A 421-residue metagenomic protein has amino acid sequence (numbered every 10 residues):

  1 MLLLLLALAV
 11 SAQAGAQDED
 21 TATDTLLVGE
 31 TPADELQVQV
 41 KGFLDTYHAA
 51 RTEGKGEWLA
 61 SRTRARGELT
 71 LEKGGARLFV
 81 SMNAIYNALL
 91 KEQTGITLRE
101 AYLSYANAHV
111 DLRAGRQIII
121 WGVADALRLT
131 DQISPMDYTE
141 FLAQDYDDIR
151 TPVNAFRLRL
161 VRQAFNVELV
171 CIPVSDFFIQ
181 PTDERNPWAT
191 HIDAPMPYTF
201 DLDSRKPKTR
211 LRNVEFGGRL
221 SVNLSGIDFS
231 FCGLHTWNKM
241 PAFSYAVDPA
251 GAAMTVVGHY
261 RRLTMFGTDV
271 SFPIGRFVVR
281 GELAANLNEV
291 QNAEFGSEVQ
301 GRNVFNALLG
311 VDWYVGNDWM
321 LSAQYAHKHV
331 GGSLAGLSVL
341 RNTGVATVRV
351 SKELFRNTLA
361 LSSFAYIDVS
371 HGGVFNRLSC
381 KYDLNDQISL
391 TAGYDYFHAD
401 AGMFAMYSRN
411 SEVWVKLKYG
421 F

Functional and structural regions predicted by a protein language model:
L27-E53, A76-V80, L361: Transmembrane beta-strand segments of Gram-negative outer membrane beta-barrel proteins
G42-H48, V80-A84, A114-R116, L169-P173 (+6 more regions): Transmembrane beta-barrel strands of outer-membrane/channel proteins
K55-S61, K91-L98, Y146-D148, K208-R212 (+5 more regions): Replace "Gram-negative outer membrane beta-barrel proteins" with "bacterial and organellar outer membrane beta-barrel
S61-G67, L98-A101, V110, P152-F156 (+6 more regions): Hydrophobic, lipid-facing positions within transmembrane beta-strands of outer-membrane proteins
T70-P187, S225, A399: Outer membrane beta-barrel
G75-V80, H109-L112, A164-V167, G226-F229 (+4 more regions): Repeated loop/turn-to-beta-strand initiation elements of outer-membrane beta-barrel proteins
S271-Y366: Detector for outer-membrane/organellar transmembrane beta-barrel domains, recognizing the amphipathic beta-strand
V350, I388, S408-F421: Outer-membrane beta-barrel "beta-signal"
